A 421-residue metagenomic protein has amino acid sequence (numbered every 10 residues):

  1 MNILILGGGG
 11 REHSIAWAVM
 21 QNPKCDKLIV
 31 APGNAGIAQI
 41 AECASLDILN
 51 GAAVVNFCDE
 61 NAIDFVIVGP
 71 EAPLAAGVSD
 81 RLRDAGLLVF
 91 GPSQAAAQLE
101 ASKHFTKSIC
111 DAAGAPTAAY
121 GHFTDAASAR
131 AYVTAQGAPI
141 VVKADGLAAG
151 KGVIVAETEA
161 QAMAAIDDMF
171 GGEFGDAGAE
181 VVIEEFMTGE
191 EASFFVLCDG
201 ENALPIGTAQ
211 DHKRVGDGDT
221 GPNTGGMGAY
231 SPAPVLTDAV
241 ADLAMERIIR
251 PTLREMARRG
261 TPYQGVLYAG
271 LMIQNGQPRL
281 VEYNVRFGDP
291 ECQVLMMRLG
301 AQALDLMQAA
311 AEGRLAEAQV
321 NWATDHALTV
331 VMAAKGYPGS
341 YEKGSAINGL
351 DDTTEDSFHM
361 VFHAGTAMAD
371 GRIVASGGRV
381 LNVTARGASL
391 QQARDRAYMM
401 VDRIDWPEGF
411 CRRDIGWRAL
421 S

Functional and structural regions predicted by a protein language model:
M1-Q94: ATP-binding N-terminal substructure of ATP-dependent carboxylate-amine bond-forming enzymes
C43-L49, G121-D125, A156: Short acidic-hydrophobic, aromatic-tinged amphipathic segments that line or gate anion-handling sites
F90-G152: A conserved helix-loop-beta module that forms one wall/lid of the active-site cleft in ATP-utilizing catalytic domains
G152-C292: Internal nucleotide-binding/catalytic subdomain
M245-L267, N284-D356: Active-site "cap" helix and flanking loop/linker of ATP-utilizing ligase/carboxylase catalytic domains
K343-N382: Generic long, charged, amphipathic alpha-helical segments
T366-D370, V374-S421: Generic C-terminus detector
